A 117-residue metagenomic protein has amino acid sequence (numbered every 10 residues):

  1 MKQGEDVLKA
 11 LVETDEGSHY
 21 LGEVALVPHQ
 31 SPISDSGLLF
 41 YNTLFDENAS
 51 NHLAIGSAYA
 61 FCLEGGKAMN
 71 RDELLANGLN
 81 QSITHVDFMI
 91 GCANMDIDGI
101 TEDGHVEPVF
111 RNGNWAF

Functional and structural regions predicted by a protein language model:
M1-F117: Metal/cofactor-centered catalytic core regions of large enzymes
